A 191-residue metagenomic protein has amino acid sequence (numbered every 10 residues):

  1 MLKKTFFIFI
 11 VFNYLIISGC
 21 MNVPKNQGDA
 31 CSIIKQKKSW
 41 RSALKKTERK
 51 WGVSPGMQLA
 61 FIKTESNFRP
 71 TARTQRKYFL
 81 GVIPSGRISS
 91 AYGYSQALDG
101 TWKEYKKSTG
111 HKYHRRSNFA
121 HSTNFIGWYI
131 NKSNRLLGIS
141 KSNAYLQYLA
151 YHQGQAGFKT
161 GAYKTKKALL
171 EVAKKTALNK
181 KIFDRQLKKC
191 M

Functional and structural regions predicted by a protein language model:
M1-K4: Positively charged n-region of N-terminal signal peptides that target proteins for export
I8-S18: Bacterial N-terminal signal peptides
G19-F79, N134-L137, Q186-L187: Export/targeting segments at the very N-terminus of extracytoplasmic proteins
G28-I34, L44-W51, P84-Y92, S108-A120 (+2 more regions): Second-shell loop/turn segments in exported
K38, S42-K46, L59, K103 (+4 more regions): Solvent-exposed, polar/charged alpha-helical surfaces in well-ordered, non-transmembrane soluble domains, broadly
A72-E104, Y148-A150, A168: Short, surface-exposed glycine/acidic/tryptophan-bearing loops
G81-I88, S142-M191: Catalytic and substrate-binding regions of cell-wall glycan-acting enzymes that process beta-1,4-linked
Y94-L146, A150-G157: Alpha-helical segment that forms one wall of the substrate-binding/catalytic cleft in peptidoglycan-active domains
